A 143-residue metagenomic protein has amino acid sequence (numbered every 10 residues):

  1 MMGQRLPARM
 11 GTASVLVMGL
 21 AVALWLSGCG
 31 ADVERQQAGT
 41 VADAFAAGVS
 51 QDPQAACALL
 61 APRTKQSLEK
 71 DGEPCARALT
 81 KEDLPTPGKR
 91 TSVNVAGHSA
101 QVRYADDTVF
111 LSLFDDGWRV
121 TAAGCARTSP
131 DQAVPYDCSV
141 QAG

Functional and structural regions predicted by a protein language model:
M1-S27: Sec-dependent bacterial lipoprotein signal peptides
S14-G19, A42-A44, L59-K65, S112-L113 (+1 more regions): Short, intrinsically disordered, charge-biased short linear motifs at domain edges
G28-G30, A56-A58, P74-A78, G124-A126 (+1 more regions): Sequence contexts marking disulfide-bonded cysteines in secreted/extracellular proteins
V33-E34, G39-D43, A47-S50, Q54-N94: Short solvent-exposed beta->alpha transition segments
V95-V102: Short, hydrophobic/aromatic-rich segments at coil-to-beta transitions
Y104-D106: Glycine-centered tight beta-turn/hairpin loop motif at sheet-sheet or coil-to-beta transitions
T108-A142: Short beta-strand edge/turn micro-motifs at domain boundaries
